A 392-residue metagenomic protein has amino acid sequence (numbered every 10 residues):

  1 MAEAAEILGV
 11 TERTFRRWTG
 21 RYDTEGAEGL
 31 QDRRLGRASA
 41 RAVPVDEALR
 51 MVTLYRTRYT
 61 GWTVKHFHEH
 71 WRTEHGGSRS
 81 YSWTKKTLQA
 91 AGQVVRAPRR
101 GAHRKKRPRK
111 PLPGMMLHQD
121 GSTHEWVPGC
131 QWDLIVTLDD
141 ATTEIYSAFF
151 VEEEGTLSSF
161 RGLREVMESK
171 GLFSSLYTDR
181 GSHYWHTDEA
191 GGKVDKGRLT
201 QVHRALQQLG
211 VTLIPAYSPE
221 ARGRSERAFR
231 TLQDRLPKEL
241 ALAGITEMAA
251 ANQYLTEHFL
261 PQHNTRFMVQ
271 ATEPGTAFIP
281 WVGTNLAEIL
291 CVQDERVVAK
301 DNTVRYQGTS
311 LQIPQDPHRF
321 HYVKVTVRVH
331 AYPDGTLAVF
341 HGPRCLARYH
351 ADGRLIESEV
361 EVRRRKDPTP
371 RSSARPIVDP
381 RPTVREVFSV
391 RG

Functional and structural regions predicted by a protein language model:
A2-L8, F67, W71: Short alpha-helical "recognition helix" segments of helix-turn-helix
R13-R16, S82: Key DNA-contact positions within bacterial/archaeal DNA-binding proteins
G20, G26-Q119, H124-E125, D188 (+3 more regions): Basic, flexible linker segments flanking DNA-binding modules in nucleic acid-interacting mobile-element proteins
D46, T57, G77-S78, Q89-I145 (+3 more regions): Mobile-element integrase/transposase regions, centering on the N-terminal DNA-binding/Zn-coordinating module
Y146-S147, A347: A structural microfeature
M167-D195, A216-P219, T276: Acidic/histidine-rich, metal-coordinating catalytic segments
D195, Q201-T272, A277-I289, R328: Charged alpha-helix within mobile-element recombinases
E257-G392: C-terminal, beta-rich DNA-binding module of retroviral/retroelements integrases
